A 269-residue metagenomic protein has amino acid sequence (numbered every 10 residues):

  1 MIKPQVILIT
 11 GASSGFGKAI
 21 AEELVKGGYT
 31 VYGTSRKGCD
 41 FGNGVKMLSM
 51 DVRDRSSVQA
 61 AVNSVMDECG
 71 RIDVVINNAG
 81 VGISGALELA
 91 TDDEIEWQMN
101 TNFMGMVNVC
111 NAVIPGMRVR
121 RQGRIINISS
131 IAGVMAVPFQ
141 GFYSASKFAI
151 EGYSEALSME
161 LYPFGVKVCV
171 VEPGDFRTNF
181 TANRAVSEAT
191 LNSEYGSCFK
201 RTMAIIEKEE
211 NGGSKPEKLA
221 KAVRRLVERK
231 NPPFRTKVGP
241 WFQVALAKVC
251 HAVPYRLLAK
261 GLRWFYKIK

Functional and structural regions predicted by a protein language model:
S13-S14: Conserved glycine-rich cofactor-binding loop
M50-A60, D92: The beta1-alpha1 cofactor-binding region of Rossmann-like NAD(H)/NADP(H)-dependent oxidoreductases
S64-N77, I83: A glycine-rich helix->loop->beta "capping" turn within Rossmann-like NAD(P)(H)-dependent oxidoreductase domains
A86-L87, E94-E96: Substrate-binding pocket helix/loop in short-chain dehydrogenase/reductase
C110, S146: Active-site helix of classical SDR
S130: Residue(s) in the substrate-gating loop at a strand-loop-helix junction that position the organic substrate next
Y162-E210: C-terminal beta-strand-loop-alpha-helix "lid" module of Rossmann-like NAD(P)-dependent dehydrogenases
